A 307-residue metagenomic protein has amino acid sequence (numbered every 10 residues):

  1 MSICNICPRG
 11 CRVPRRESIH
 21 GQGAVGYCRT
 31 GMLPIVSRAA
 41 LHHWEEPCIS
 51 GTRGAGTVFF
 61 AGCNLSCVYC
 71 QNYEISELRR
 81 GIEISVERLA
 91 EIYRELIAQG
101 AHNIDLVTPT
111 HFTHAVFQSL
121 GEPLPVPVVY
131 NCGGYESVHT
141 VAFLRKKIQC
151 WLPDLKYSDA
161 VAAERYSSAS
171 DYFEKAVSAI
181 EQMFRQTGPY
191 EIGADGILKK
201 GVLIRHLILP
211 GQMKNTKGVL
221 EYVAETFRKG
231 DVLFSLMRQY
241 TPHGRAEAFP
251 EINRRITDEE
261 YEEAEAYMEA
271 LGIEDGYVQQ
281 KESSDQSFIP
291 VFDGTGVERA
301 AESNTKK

Functional and structural regions predicted by a protein language model:
M1-Q22, P189-K307: Auxiliary Fe-S-binding modules of radical SAM enzymes
A24, C28-C150, D159-V161: Conserved Radical SAM active-site core
G56, I104, V128-Y130, W151-P153 (+3 more regions): Hydrophobic faces of well-ordered beta-strands that scaffold small-molecule active sites in alpha/beta enzyme cores
F60, T108-T110, Y130-G134, L155 (+3 more regions): A cross-domain feature marking catalytic cores of carbohydrate-active enzymes and several ubiquitous metabolic/repair
I75-R88, V107-H114, Q118, A162-Q186 (+2 more regions): Conserved non-cysteine loop/helix-boundary elements of the Radical SAM core domain that shape
E91, E95, H114-Q118, E122 (+6 more regions): Alpha-helical scaffolding segments of alpha/beta enzyme cores, especially the outer helices of TIM-barrel or partial
T113, Y135-S137, L155-F173, V202-I204 (+2 more regions): Conserved radical SAM core fold
V138-G196: Aromatic-anchored, glycine/proline-accented short structural segments that stabilize local strand-turns or short
